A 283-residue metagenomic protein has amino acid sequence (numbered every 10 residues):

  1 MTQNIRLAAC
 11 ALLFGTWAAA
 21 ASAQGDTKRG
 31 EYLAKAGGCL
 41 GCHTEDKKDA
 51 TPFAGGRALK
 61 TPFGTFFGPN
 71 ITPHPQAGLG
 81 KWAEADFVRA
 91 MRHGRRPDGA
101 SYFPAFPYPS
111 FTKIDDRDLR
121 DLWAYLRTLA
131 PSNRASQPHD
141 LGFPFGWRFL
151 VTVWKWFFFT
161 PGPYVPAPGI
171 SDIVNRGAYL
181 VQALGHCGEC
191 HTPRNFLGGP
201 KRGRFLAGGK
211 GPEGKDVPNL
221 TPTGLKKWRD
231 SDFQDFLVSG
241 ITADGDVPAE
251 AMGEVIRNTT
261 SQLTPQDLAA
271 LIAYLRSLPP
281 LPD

Functional and structural regions predicted by a protein language model:
M1-A9: Bacterial N-terminal signal peptides that target proteins for export
A8-W17: Bacterial N-terminal signal peptides
A19-K35, T152-Q182: Electrostatic cytochrome c docking/interface patches
G30, A36-D46, F87, L122 (+4 more regions): The canonical Cys-X-X-Cys-His
A58-R89, P109-L119, R204-D244, E254-L268: Electron-transfer interface patches adjacent to heme c in soluble/periplasmic c-type cytochromes and di-/multiheme
G94, G99-F103, P107-A124: Membrane-embedded segments
R134-V151: Extended, well-folded interaction surfaces typified by the phenylalanyl-tRNA synthetase beta subunit core
A249-D283: A cross-kingdom marker for long, charged
